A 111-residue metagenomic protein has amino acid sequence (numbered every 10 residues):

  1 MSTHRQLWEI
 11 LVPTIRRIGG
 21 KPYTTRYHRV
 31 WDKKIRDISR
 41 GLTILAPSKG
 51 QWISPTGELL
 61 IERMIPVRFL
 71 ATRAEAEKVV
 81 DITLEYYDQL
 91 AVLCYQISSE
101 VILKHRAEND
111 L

Functional and structural regions predicted by a protein language model:
M1-L111: Positively charged, small/polar-rich N-terminal and surface patches that mediate targeting and assembly and bind
